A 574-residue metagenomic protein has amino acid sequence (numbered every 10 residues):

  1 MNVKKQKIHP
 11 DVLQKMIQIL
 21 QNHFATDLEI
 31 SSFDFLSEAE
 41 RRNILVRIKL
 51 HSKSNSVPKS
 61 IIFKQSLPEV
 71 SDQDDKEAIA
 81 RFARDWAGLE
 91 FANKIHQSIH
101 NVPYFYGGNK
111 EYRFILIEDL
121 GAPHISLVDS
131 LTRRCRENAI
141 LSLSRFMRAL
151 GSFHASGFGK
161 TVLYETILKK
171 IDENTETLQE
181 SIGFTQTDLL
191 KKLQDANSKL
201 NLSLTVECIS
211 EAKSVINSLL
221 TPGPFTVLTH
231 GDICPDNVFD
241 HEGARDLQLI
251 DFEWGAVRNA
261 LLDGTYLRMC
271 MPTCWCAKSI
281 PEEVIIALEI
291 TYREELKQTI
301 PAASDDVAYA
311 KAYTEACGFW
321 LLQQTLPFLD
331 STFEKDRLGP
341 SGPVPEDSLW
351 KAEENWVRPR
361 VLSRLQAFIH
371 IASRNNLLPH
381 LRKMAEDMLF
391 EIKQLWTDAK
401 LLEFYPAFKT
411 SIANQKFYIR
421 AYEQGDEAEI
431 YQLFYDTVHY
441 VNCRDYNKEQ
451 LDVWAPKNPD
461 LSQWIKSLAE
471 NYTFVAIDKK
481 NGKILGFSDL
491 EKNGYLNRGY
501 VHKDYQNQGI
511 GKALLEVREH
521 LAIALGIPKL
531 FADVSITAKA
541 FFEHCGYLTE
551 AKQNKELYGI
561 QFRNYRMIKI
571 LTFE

Functional and structural regions predicted by a protein language model:
M1-E111, H241-L247, A372-I412: Conserved NTP-binding catalytic cores of kinases and kinase-like/nucleotidyltransferase enzymes across multiple kinase
V3-L13, E118, E165-N217, V361-L377: Active-site catalytic-loop/activation-segment of kinase and kinase-like phosphoryl-transfer enzymes
L127-E165: Conserved kinase catalytic-core helix
L262-P301, A316-R337: Active-site activation/catalytic loop segments of kinase-like enzymes and analogous catalytic loops in related
G318-N414: ATP/Mg2+ or Mg2+-diphosphate-binding catalytic cores that bind nucleotide phosphates or diphosphates via glycine-rich
F417, A421-Q424, Q432-D504, L515-V517 (+4 more regions): Acetyl-CoA-dependent GNAT
A522-S535: Conserved GNAT acetyl-CoA-binding A-motif
F531-D533, L548-R566: Conserved catalytic-core motifs of GNAT/GCN5-like acyltransferases
